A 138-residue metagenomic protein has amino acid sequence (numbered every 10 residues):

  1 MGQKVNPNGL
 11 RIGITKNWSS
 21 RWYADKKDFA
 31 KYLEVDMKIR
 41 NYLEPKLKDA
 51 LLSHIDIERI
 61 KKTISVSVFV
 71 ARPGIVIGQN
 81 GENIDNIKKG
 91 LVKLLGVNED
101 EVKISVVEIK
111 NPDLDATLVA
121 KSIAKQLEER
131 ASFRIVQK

Functional and structural regions predicted by a protein language model:
M1-K138: RNA-contacting regions in translation and RNA-metabolism proteins, encompassing KH/S1 modules where present
